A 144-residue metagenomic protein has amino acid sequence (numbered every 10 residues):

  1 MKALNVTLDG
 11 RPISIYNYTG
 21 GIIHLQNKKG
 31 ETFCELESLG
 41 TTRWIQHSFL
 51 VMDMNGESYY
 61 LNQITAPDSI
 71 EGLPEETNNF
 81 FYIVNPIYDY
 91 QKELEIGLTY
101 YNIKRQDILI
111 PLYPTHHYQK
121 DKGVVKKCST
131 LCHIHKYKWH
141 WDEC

Functional and structural regions predicted by a protein language model:
M1-C144: Intrinsically disordered, low-complexity segments enriched in small/polar residues
